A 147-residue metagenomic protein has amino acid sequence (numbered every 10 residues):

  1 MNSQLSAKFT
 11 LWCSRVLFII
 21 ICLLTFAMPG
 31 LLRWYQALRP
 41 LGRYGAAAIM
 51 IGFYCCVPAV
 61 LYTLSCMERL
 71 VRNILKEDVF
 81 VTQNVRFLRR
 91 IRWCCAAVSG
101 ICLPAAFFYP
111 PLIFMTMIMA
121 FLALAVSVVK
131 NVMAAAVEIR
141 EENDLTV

Functional and structural regions predicted by a protein language model:
A7-A27, F114-M119: Alpha-helical transmembrane segments of integral membrane proteins, especially early/N-terminal helices
S14-T25, F53, V60-C66, S99-C102: Helical transmembrane-bundle signal
T25-V60: Membrane-helix boundary elements
L61-T82: Membrane-helix interface/capping segments
E77-R90, D144-V147: Membrane-cytosol interface motif
Q83-L103: Hydrophobic alpha-helical membrane segments
G100-T116: Membrane-helix boundary connector in multi-pass membrane proteins
I118-V147: Alpha-helical transmembrane segments and their immediate juxtamembrane interface regions
